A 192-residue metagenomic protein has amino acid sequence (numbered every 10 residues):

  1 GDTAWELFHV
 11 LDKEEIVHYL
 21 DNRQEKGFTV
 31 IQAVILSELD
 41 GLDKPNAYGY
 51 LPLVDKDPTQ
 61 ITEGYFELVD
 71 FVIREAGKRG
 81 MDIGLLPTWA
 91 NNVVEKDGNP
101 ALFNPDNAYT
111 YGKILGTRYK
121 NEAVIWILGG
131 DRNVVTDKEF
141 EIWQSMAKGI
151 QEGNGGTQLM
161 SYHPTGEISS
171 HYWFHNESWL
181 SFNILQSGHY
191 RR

Functional and structural regions predicted by a protein language model:
G1-R191: Active-site mouth of glycoside hydrolases
